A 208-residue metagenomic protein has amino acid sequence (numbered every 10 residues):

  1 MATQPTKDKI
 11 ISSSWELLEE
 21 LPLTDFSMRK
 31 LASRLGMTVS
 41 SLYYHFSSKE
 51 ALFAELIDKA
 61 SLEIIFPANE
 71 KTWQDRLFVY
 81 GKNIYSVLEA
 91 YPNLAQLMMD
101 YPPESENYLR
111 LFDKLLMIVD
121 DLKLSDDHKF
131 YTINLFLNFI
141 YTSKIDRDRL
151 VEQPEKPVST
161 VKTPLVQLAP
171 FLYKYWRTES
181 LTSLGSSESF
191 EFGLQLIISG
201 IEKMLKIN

Functional and structural regions predicted by a protein language model:
M1-L21, D25-K30, R34, S47-A54 (+1 more regions): Basic, helix-initiating cap at the start of DNA-binding domains
I10-L18, L56, A60, I84 (+2 more regions): Short hydrophobic clusters on alpha-helical segments that form packing/core surfaces in small helical domains
G36-F46: Short hydrophobic/aromatic patch on the recognition helix
D58-E63, K71: Short, basic, alpha-helical segments at the C-terminal edge of helix-turn-helix-like DNA-binding modules
F66-R110, K114, F136: Hydrophobic alpha-helical connector segments
L111-V161, I201-M204: Hydrophobic alpha-helical bundle segments that form small-molecule/ligand-binding pockets
Q153-N208: C-terminal peripheral helix-coil segments that are non-catalytic and often amphipathic
